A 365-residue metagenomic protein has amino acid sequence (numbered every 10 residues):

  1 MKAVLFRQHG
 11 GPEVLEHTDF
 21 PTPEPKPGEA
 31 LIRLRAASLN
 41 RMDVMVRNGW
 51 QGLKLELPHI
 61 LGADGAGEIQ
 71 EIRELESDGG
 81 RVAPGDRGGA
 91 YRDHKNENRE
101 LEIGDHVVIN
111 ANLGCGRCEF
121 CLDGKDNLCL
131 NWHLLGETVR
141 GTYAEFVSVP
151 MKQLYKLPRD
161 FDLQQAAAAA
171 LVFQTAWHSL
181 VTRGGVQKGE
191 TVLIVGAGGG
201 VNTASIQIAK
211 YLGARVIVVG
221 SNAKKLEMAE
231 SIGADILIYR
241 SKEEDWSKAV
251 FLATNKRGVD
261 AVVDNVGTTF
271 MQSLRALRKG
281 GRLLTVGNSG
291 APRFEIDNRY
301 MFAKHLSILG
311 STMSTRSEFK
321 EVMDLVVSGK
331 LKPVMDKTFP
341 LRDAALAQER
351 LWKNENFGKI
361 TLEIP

Functional and structural regions predicted by a protein language model:
M1, V192, K330-V334, L346-P365: C-terminal capping/lid region of NAD(P)-dependent oxidoreductase domains
P21-A37, W50-L122, P158-D160: Glycine-rich beta-strand-centered segment in the early N-terminal region that forms part of a ligand/cofactor-binding
S77-V82, D86-E97, N112-G196: NAD(P)H dinucleotide-binding glycine-rich loop of Rossmann-like/cofactor-binding domains, especially the beta1-alpha1
V108, V262-V263: N-terminal Rossmann-like NAD(P) cofactor-binding module of classical short-chain dehydrogenase/reductase
T138, V218-G220, V266-V334, E363-P365: Glycine-rich phosphate-binding loop and adjacent beta-alpha segment of Rossmann(oid) nucleotide-cofactor-binding
F161-E243: Mid-domain Rossmann-like dinucleotide-binding core that forms the NAD(H)/NADP(H) cofactor-binding site
E244-N255: Short amphipathic alpha-helix with an adjacent loop that forms part of the alpha/beta core around
A253-A261, F357: A glycine-rich helix->loop->beta "capping" turn within Rossmann-like NAD(P)(H)-dependent oxidoreductase domains
